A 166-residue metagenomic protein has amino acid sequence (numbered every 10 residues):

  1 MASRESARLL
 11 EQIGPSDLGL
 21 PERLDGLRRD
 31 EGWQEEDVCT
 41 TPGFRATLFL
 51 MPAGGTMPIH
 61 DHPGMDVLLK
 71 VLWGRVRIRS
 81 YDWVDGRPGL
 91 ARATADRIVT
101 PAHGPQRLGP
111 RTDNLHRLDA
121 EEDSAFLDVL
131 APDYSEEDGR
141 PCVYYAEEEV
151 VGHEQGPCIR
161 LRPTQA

Functional and structural regions predicted by a protein language model:
M1-A166: Jelly-roll (double-stranded beta-helix
